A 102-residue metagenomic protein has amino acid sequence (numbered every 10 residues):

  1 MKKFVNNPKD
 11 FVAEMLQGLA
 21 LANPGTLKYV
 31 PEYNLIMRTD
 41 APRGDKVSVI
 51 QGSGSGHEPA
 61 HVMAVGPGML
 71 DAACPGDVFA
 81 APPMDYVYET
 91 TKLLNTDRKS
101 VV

Functional and structural regions predicted by a protein language model:
M1-V49, P67: N-terminal amphipathic/basic leader segments beginning at the initiator methionine
K2-K9, S55, D77-A80: Hydrophobic alpha-helical scaffolding
N23, G52-S55, A72-A73: Fold-independent oxyanion-binding glycine-rich loops and adjacent beta-strand/coil segments at enzyme active sites
K46-S55, A60: Extended, non-catalytic structural segments that build the interaction scaffolds of large macromolecular assemblies
H57, H61-D97: Glycine-rich oxoanion-binding loops at beta->alpha junctions
K99-V102: Conserved small/polar residues in nucleotide/adenosyl-binding loops
